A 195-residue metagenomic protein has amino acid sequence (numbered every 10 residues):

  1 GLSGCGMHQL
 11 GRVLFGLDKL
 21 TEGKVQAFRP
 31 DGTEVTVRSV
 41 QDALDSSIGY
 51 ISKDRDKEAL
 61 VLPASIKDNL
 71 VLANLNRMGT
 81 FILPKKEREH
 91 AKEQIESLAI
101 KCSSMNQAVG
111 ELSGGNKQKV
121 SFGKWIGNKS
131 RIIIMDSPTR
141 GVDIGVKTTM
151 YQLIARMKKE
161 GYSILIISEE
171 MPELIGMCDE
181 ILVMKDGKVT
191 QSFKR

Functional and structural regions predicted by a protein language model:
G1-R195: Glycine-rich phosphate-binding loops of nucleotide-dependent enzymes
